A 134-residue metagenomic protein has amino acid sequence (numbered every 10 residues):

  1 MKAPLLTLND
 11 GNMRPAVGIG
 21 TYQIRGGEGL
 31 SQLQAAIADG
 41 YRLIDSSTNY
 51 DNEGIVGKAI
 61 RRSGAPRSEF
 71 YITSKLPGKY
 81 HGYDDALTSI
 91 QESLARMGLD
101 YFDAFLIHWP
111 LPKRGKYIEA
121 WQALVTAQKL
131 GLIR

Functional and structural regions predicted by a protein language model:
M1-F70, D100, E119-A123, K129: N-terminal binding-site loop/beta-alpha segment at the start of enzyme catalytic domains that lines or forms
G18-G20, L43, L76-P77, P110-L111 (+1 more regions): Short, contiguous strand/loop micro-motifs
I24-R25, D51, G78-H81, P112: Glycine-/small-residue-rich active-site loops that bind phosphorylated ligands and cofactors
G27-G29, G82-L87: Structural motif
R67-H81, Y101-P110: A short, structured active-site edge motif that brings together acidic residues
D84-R134: Glycine/proline-rich, positively charged, aromatic-decorated active-site loop/lid region on the catalytic face
